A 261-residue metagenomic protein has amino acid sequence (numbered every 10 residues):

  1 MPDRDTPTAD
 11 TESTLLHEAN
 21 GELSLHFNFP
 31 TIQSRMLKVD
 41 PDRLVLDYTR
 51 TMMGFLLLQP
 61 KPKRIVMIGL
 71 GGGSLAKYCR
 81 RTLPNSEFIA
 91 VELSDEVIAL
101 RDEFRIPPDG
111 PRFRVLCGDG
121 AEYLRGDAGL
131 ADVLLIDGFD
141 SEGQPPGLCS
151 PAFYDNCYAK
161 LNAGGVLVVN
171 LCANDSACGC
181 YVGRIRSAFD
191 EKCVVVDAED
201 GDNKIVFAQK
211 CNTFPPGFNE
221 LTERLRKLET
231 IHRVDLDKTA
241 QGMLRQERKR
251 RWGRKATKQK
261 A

Functional and structural regions predicted by a protein language model:
P2-N20, S24, I32-V39, L46-D47 (+2 more regions): SAM/dcSAM-binding transferase cores
D5-T8, A19, L23, R43-A159 (+2 more regions): The AdoMet/dcAdoMet-binding core of the Class I SAM-like
P30-S34, F139-E142, L167: A short, flexible beta-alpha/helix-coil linker loop
S34-L37, R125-G126, D197: Short histidine-centered beta-strand/loop micro-motifs that create catalytic or ligand/metal-coordination sites
N85-E87, G110-R112, G164, D190-K192 (+1 more regions): A generic structural signal for alpha->beta connector loops
P145, P151-P215: C-terminal substrate-binding/active-site "lid" region of AdoMet-derived donor-dependent transferases
